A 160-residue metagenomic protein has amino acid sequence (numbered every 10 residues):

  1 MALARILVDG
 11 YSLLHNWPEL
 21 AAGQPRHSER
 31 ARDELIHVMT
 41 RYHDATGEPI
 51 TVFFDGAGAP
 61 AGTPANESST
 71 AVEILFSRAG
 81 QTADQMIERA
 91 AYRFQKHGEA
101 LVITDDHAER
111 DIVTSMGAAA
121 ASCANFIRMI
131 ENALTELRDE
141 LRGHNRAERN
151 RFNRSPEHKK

Functional and structural regions predicted by a protein language model:
L3-L7, S12-K160: Nuclease catalytic cores that cleave nucleic-acid phosphodiester bonds, predominantly acidic two-metal-ion
